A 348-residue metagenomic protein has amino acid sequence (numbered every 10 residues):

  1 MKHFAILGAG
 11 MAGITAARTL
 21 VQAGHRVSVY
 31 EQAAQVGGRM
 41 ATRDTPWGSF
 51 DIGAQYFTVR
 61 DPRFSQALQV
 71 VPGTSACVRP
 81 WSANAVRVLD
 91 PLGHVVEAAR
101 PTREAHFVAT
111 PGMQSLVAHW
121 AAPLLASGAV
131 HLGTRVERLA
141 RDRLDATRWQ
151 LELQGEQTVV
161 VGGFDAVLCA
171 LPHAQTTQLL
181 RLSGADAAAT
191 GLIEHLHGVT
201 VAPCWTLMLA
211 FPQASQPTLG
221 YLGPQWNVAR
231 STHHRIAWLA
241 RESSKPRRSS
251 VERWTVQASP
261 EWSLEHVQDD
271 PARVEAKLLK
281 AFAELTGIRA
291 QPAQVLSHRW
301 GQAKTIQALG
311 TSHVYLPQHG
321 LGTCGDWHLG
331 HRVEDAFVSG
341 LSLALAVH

Functional and structural regions predicted by a protein language model:
M1-A12: Beta1/beta-strand and adjacent pyrophosphate-binding region of the FAD-binding site in flavoprotein oxidoreductases
A5, V21-P46: Glycine-rich FAD pyrophosphate-binding loop
G37, T45, F50, V160-G223 (+1 more regions): Central helical "cap/lid" subdomain
T42-R87: N-terminal FAD cofactor-binding segment of flavoenzymes
Y56-R60, F64, V95-A122, Q268-V274: Short beta-strand to alpha-helix junction loop
L132-W149: A conserved short coil-to-beta-strand element within the FAD-binding core of flavoproteins
T206-H266, R273, K277-T286: Active-site substrate-recognition segment that forms the wall of the catalytic cavity or substrate channel
A276-H319: Flavin (FAD/FMN) cofactor-binding core of flavoprotein oxidoreductases
